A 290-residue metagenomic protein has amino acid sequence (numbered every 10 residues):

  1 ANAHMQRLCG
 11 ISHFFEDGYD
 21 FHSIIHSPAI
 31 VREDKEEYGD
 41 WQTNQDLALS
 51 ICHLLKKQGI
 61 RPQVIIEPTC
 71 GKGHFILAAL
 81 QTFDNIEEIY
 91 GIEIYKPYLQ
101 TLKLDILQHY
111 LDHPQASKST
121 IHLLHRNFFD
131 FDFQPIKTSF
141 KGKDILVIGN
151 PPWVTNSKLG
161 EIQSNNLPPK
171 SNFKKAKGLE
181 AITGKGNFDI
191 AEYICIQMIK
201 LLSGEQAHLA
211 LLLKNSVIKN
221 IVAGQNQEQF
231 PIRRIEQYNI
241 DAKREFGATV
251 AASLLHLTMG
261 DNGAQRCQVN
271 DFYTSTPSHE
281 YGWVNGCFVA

Functional and structural regions predicted by a protein language model:
A1-Q58: S-adenosyl-L-methionine
E36-E37, W41-S50, T69-L77, I86-I89 (+2 more regions): Signature of N6-adenine DNA methyltransferases within the class I
Q58-R61, I86, H113: Alpha-solenoid repeat scaffolds
P62-T69: Conserved class I S-adenosyl-L-methionine
L80: Gly/Ala-rich phosphate-binding loop of Rossmann-like dinucleotide-binding domains, activating on the conserved
F83: Conserved phosphotransfer cores of two-component systems
Q108-P135: S-adenosyl-L-methionine
